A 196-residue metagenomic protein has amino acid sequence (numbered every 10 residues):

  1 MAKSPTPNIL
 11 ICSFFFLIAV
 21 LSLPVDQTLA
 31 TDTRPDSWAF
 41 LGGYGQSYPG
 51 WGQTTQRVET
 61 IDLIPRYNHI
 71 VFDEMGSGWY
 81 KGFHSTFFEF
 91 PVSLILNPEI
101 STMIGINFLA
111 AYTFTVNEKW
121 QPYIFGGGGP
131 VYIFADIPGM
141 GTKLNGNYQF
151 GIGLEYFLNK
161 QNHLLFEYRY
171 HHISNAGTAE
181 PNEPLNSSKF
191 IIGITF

Functional and structural regions predicted by a protein language model:
M1-T33: Cleavable N-terminal export/targeting peptides
V25-D36, V71-H84, P98-I100, V116-Q121 (+1 more regions): Short loop/turn motifs that connect adjacent beta-strands in outer-membrane beta-barrel proteins
D36-Q46, F88-V92, I124-P130, F166-Y170: Transmembrane beta-barrel strands of outer-membrane/channel proteins
G45-W51, E74, P91-N97, P130-I137 (+1 more regions): Sequence/structural signature of outer-membrane beta-barrel proteins
Q46-D62: Surface-exposed strand-loop-strand hairpins of Gram-negative outer-membrane beta-barrel proteins
T54-E59, P98-T102, G139-N145, P181-S187: Replace "Gram-negative outer membrane beta-barrel proteins" with "bacterial and organellar outer membrane beta-barrel
L63-P65, E183-F196: Outer-membrane beta-barrel "beta-signal"
H69, Y112-F114, L154-Y156, I194-F196: Residue-level signature of outer-membrane beta-barrel architecture
